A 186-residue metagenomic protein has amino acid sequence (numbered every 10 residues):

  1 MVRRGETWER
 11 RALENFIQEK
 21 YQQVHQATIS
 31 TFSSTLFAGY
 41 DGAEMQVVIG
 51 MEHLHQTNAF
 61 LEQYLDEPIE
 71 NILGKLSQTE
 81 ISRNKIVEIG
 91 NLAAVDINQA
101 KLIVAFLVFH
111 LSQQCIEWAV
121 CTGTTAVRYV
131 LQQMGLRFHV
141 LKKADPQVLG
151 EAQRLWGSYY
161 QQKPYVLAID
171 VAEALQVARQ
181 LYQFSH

Functional and structural regions predicted by a protein language model:
M1-T28, A94-A105, L149-Q161: Short N-terminal signal/transit or membrane-insertion segments and the immediately adjacent low-complexity/disordered
V2-N84, A172-A174, F184-H186: A conserved beta-strand-loop-helix scaffold within acyl/acetyltransferase catalytic domains
S33-T35, I116, K163-P164: Short, surface-exposed beta-edge/turn micro-motifs
G39, A43, V47, C115 (+3 more regions): Alpha-helix boundary/capping detector
A59, Q99, L131, V177-R179: Short acidic, gly/pro-rich beta-turn/loop elements at beta-sheet edges and active-site/ligand-binding grooves
Y64-E151: Acyl-donor binding region in acyl/amide transferases
K142-F184: Accessory, usually C-terminal, subdomains that scaffold auxiliary metal cofactors
